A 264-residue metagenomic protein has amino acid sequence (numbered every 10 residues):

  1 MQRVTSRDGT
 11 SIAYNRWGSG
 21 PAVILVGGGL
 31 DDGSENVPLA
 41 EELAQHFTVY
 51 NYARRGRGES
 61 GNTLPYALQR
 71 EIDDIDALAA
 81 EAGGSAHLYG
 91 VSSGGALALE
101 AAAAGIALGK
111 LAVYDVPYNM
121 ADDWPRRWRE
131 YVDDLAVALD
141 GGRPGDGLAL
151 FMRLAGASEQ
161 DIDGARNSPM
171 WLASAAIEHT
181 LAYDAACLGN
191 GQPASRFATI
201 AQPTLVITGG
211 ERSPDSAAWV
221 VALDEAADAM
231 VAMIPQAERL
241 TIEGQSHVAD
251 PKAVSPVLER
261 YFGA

Functional and structural regions predicted by a protein language model:
R3-G61: Conserved HGGG/HGGXW glycine-rich cap/lid loop of the alpha/beta-hydrolase fold
N36, S60-P65, D123, A217: Conserved catalytic-core motifs of eukaryotic protein kinase domains, centered on the activation segment
E41, Y50-Y89: Active-site loop/oxyanion-hole signature of alpha/beta-hydrolase fold enzymes
A53-R57, P117, E243-Q245: Short beta-to-alpha linker loops that shape the active-site pocket of alpha/beta-hydrolase fold enzymes
S85-D122: Conserved hydrolase catalytic core segment
V116, M120-P169, A182-L188: Helix-rich cap/lid subdomain of alpha/beta-hydrolase
M170-M233, T241, A249-P251: Conserved serine/cysteine hydrolase catalytic core
P235-A264: Catalytic active-site module of serine/aspartate enzymes centered on a nucleophile-bearing elbow/loop
